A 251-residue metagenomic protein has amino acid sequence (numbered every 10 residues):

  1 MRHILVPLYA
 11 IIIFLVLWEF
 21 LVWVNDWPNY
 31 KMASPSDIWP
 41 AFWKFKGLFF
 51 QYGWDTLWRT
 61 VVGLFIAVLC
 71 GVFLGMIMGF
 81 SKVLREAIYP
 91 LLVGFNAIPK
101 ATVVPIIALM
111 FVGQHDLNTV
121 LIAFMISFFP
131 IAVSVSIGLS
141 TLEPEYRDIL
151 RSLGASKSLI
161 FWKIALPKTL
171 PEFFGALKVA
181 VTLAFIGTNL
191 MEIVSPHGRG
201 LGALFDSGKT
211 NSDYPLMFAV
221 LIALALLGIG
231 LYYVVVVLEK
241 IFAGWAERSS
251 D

Functional and structural regions predicted by a protein language model:
R2-N25: N-terminal signal-anchor transmembrane alpha helix
V24-V68: Periplasmic/extracellular loop-to-transmembrane helix junction in inner-membrane transport proteins
V62-L92: Transmembrane-helix boundary motif in ABC transporter permease subunits
V93-P130, I137-G138: Generic hydrophobic transmembrane alpha-helix motif, especially the helices
L121-M125, S158-L190: Transmembrane alpha-helices
G138-F173, G202: Short cytoplasmic-facing helical segments at TM-TM junctions of multi-pass membrane proteins
L201-E239: Hydrophobic alpha-helical transmembrane segments of polytopic membrane proteins
E239-D251: Short cytosolic juxtamembrane segments of multi-pass membrane proteins
